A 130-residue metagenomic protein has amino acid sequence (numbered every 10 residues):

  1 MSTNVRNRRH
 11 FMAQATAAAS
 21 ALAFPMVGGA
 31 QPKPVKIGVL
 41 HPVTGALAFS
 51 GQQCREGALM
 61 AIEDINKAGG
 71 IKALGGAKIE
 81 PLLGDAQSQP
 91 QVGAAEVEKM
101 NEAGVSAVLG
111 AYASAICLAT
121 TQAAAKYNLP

Functional and structural regions predicted by a protein language model:
S2-A19: N-terminal secretory signal peptides and thylakoid transit peptides that target proteins across membranes
N4, V39, L83-A86: A structural signal for short, well-ordered beta-strand elements
A17-G29, G69-G70: A short, compositionally biased domain-edge/stem linker segment
P25-A46: C-terminal segment of N-terminal export signals and the immediately downstream linker at the start of the mature
F49-C54, I71-P130: Beta-alpha junction/loop-to-helix N-cap segments that form part of ligand/metal-binding clefts
A61-K72: Flexible, small-residue-rich helix->loop connector segments that border functional cores
